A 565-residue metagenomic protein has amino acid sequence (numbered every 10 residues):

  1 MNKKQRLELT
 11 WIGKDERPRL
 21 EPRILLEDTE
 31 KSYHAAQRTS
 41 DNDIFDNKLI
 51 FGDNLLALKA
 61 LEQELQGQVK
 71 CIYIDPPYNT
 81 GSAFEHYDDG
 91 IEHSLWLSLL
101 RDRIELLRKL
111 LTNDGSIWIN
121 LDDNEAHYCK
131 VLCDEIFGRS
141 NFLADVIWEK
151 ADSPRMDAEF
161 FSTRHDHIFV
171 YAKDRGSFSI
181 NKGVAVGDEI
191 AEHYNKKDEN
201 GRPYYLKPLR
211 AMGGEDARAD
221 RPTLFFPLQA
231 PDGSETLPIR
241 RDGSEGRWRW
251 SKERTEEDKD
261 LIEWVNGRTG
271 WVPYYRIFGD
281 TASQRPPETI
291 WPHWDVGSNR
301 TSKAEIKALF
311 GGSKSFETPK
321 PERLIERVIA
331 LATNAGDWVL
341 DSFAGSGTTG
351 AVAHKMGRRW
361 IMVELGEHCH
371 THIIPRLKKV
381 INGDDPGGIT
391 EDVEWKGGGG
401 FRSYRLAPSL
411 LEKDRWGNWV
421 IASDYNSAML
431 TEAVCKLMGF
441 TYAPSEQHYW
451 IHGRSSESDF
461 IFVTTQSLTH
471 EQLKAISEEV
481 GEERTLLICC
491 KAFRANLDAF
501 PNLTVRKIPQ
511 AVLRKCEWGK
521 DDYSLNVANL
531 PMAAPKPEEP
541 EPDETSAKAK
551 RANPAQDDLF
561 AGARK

Functional and structural regions predicted by a protein language model:
M1-Y73, T80-D102, C490-F493, R506 (+1 more regions): DnaQ-like (DEDDh/DEDDy) 3′-5′ exonuclease domain used for proofreading and 3′-end trimming on nucleic acids
K4, D174-G311, E326: Active-site-adjacent helix-turn-beta-strand microarchitecture at beta-sheet edges that either contains or buttresses
L9-E21, H93-L97, N124-A126, P321-E394 (+1 more regions): Conserved S-adenosyl-L-methionine
Q37-S40, L55, A60-S116, N124 (+7 more regions): SAM-dependent methyltransferase catalytic-core segment centered on the flexible catalytic loop and adjoining short
D43-I44, K48-L56, A60, D295 (+1 more regions): Glycine-rich adenosyl-nucleotide cofactor-binding module
E64-Q66, V131-R139, S162, A332 (+2 more regions): Short, surface-exposed basic-aromatic patches at helix termini and helix-loop junctions that form
N113-D114, D123-V184: Signature of N6-adenine DNA methyltransferases within the class I
I361-K565: PRPP-dependent phosphoribosyltransferase catalytic core
